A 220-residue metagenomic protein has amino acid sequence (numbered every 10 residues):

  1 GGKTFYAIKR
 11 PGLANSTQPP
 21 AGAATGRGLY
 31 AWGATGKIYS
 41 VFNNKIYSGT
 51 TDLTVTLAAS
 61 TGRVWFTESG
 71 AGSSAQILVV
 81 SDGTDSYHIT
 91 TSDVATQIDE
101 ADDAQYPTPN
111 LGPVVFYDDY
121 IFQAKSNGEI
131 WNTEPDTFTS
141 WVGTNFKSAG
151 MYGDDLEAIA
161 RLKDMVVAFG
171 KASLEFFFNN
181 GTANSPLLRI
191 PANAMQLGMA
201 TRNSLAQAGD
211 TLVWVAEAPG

Functional and structural regions predicted by a protein language model:
G1-G220: Recognizes the extracellular SEMA beta-propeller fold with strongest preference for semaphorin/plexin SEMA domains
